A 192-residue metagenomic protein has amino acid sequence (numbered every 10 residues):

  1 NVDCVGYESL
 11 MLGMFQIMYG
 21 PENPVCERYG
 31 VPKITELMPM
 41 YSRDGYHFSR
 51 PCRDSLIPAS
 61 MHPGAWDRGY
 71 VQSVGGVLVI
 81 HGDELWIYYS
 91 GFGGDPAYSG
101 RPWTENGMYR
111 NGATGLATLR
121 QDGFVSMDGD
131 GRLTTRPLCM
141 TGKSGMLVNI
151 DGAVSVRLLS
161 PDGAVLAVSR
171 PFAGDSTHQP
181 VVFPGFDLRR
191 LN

Functional and structural regions predicted by a protein language model:
N1-N192: Carbohydrate-active catalytic/glycan-binding domains of CAZyme proteins, especially the secreted or lumenal ectodomains
